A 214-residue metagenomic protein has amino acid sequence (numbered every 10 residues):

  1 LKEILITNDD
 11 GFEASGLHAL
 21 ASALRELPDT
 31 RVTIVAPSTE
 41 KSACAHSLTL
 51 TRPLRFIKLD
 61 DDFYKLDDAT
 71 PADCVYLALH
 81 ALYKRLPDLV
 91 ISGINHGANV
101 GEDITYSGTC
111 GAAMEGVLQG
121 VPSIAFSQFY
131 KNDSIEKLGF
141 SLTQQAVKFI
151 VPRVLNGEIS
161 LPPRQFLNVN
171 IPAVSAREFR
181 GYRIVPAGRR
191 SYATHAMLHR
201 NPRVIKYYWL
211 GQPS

Functional and structural regions predicted by a protein language model:
I4, H18-A81, R85-L86: A cross-family phosphate/adenosyl-ligand binding-site feature
T7, V35-P37, S92-N95, A125-S127 (+1 more regions): Short beta-strand segments
D10-H18, R200: Short acidic, Gly/Ser-rich segments with clustered Asp/Glu that frequently serve as metal-coordination loops in enzyme
A78-K84, G111-P122: Alpha-helix C-terminal capping segments
L89: Short, Asp-centered acidic motifs that coordinate Mg2+ and/or phosphate in catalytic or ligand-binding sites
A98-S107: Glycine/threonine-rich flexible loop motifs
V117-G139: Glycine-rich phosphate/pyrophosphate-binding loops and their adjacent beta-strand/loop elements at enzyme active sites
L138-S214: Electrostatically charged, flexible surface regions
